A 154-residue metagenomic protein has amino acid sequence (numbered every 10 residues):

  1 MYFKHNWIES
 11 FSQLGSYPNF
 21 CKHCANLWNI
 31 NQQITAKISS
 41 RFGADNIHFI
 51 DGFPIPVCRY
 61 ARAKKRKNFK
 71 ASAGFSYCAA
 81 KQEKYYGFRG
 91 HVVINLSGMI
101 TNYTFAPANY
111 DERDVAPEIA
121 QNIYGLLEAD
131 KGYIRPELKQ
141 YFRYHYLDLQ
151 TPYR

Functional and structural regions predicted by a protein language model:
M1-R154: Short alpha-helical elements
